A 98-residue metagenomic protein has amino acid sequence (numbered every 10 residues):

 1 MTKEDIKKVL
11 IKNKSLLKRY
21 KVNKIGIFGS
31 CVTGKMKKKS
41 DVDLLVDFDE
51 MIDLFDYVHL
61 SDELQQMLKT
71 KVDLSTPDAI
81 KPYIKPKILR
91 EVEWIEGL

Functional and structural regions predicted by a protein language model:
M1-K24, V32-K38, E50-L98: Catalytic core of pol beta-like nucleotidyltransferases
I27: Conserved histidines in hydrophobic membrane contexts and catalytic metal-binding motifs
D41-D43: Acidic Asp/Glu-based divalent-cation binding sites
L45-D47: Short hydrophobic/aromatic beta-strand micro-patches that form the beta-sheet surface supporting nucleotide- or nucleic
